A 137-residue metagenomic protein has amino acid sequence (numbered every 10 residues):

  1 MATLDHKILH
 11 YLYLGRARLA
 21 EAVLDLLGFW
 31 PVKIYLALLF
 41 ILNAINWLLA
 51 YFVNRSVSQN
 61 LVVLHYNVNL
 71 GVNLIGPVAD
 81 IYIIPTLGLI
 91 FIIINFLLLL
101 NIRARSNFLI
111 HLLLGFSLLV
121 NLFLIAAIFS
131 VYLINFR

Functional and structural regions predicted by a protein language model:
M1-W30: N-terminal juxtamembrane cytosolic/stromal segments of multi-pass membrane proteins
L26-I41, I110-S117: Alpha-helical transmembrane segments and their helix-start/interface "positive-inside/aromatic belt" motifs in integral
Y35-L49, V120-F123: Hydrophobic alpha-helical membrane-insertion segments
N46, L89-A104: Transmembrane alpha-helical segments in integral membrane proteins
V53-I81: Active-site and channel-lining beta-strand-loop segments that bind or position nucleotide-derived/phosphorylated
V78-I90: Hydrophobic alpha-helical transmembrane segments
L99-L122: Cytoplasmic juxtamembrane regions at transmembrane-helix boundaries
I125-R137: Juxtamembrane boundary at the C-terminal end of a transmembrane helix
